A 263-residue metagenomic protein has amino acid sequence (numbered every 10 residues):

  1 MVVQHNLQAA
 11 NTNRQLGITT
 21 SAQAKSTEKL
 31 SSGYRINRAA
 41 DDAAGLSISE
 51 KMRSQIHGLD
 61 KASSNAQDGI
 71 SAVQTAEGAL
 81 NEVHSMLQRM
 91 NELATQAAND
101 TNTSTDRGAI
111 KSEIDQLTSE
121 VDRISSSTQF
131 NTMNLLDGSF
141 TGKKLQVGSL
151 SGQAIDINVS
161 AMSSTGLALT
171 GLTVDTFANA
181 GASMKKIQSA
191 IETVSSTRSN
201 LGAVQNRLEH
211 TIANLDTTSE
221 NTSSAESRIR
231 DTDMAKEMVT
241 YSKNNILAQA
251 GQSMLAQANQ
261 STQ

Functional and structural regions predicted by a protein language model:
M1-Q263: Primary detection of the long, small/polar-rich alpha-helical "axial" segments characteristic of bacterial flagellar
